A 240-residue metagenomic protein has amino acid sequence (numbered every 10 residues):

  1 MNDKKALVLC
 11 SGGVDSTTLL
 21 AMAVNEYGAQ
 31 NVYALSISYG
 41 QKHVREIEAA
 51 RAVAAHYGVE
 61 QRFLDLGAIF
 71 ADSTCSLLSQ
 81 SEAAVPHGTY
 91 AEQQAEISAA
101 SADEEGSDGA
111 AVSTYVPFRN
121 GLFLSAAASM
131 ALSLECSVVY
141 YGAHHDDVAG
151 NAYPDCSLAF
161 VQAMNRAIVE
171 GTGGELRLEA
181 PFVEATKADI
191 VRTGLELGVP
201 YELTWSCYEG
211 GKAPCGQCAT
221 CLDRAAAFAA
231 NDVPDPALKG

Functional and structural regions predicted by a protein language model:
M1-N2, A213: A generic fold-level signal
N2-G198: ATP-dependent adenylation/nucleotidyltransferase module used to activate substrates
G28, V199-E202, D223-A226: Short functional micro-motifs and their immediate structural scaffolds
G121, S125, W205-A226: Local cysteine-cluster metal-coordination motifs and their immediate loop/turn environment, predominantly Fe-S cluster
C136, A213, A219-G240: Iron-sulfur (Fe-S) cluster-binding segments and ferredoxin-like electron-carrier domains, especially [2Fe-2S]
G174, Y201-L203, P214: A short pocket-lining beta-strand/turn micro-motif at the edge of beta-sheets
G194-E196, Y201-G210: Short, intrinsically disordered, charge-biased short linear motifs at domain edges
